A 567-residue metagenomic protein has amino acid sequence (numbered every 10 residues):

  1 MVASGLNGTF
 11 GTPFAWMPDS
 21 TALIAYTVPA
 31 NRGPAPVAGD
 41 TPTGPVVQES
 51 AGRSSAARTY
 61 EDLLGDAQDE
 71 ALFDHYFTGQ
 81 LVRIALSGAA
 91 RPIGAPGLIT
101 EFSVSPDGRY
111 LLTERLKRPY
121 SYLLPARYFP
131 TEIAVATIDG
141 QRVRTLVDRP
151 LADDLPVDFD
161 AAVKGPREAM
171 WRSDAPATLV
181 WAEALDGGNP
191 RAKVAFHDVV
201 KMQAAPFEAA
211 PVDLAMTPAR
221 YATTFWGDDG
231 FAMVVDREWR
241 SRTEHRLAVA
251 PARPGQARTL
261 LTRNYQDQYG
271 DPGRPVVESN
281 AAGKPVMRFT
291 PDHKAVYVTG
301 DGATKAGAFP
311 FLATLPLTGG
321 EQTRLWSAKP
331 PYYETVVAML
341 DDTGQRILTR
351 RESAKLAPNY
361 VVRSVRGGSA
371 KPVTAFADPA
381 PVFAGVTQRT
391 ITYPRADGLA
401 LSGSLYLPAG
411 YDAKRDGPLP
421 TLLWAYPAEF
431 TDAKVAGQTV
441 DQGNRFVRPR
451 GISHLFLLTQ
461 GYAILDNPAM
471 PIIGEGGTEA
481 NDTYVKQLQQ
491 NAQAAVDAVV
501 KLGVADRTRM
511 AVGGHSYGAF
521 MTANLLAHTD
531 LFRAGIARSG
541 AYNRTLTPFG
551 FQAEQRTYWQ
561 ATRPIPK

Functional and structural regions predicted by a protein language model:
M1-G385, A400, G437-Q438: Beta-propeller folds
T9-F10, G188, Y411-A413, T431: Short beta-strands and strand-coil junctions in structured, solvent-facing domains, enriched
T21, P420, R533: Conserved acidic residues
A90, A257, T390, I464-D466: Conserved beta-strand scaffold positions in the cores of enzyme catalytic domains, especially in NTP/NDP-utilizing
I133, L179, L260, Y360 (+6 more regions): Conserved hydrophobic/aromatic pocket- or pore-lining residues that grip, position, or stack substrates in active sites
W239, R288-F289, V298, G302-A306 (+7 more regions): C-terminal substrate/ligand-recognition segments
T374-G417: N-terminal cap/lid segment of alpha/beta-hydrolase-fold proteins
W424, A428, K434, Q438-K567: Active-site-proximal cap/loop segments of hydrolase catalytic domains
